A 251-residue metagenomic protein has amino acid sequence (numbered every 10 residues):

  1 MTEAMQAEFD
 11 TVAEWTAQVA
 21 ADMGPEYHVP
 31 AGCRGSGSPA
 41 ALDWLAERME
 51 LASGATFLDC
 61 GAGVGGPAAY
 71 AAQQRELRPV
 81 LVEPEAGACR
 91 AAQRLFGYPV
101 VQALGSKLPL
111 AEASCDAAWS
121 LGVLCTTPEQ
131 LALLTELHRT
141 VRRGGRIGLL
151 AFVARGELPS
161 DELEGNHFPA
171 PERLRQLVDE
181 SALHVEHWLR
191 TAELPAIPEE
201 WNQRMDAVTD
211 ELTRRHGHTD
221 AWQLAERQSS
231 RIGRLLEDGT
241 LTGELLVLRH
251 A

Functional and structural regions predicted by a protein language model:
M1-E26: N-terminal, positively charged/glycine-rich alpha-helical extensions of SAM-dependent methyltransferases
G35-S53: Conserved alpha-helix/loop element of class I SAM-dependent methyltransferases that forms part of the SAM/SAH-binding
T56-K107: Class I SAM-dependent methyltransferase SAM/SAH-binding core
W119: A conserved beta-strand element that flanks and buttresses the S-adenosyl-L-methionine
L131-R146: A short glycine-rich, Lys/Arg-flanked "PGG" loop and its adjoining helix->strand segment in the class I
G148-H167: Short, glycine-/aromatic-enriched active-site segment of Class I SAM-dependent methyltransferases
H167-A182, W188: Short alpha-helix
L189-A251: Conserved Class I S-adenosyl-L-methionine
